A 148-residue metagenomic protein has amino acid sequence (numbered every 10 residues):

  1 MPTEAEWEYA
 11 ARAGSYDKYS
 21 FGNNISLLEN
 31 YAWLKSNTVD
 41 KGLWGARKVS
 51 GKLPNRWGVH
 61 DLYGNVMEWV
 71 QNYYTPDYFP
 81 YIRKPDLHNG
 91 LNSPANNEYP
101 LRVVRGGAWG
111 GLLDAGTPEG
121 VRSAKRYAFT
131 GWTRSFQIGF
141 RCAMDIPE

Functional and structural regions predicted by a protein language model:
M1-E29, W69: Short, well-ordered surface patches within globular domains
M1-P2, P54, G131: Proline-centered helix-kink/hinge sites
W7, W33, W57, M67-W69 (+1 more regions): Signature tryptophan residues that serve as conserved aromatic anchors
S15-Y16, Y63-E148: Surface-exposed recognition segments
S26-L27, G42-G45, K52, N97-Y99 (+1 more regions): Short, solvent-exposed coil/turn segments
N30-Y63, F79: Short, well-ordered junction/capping motifs at the entry into regular secondary structure
